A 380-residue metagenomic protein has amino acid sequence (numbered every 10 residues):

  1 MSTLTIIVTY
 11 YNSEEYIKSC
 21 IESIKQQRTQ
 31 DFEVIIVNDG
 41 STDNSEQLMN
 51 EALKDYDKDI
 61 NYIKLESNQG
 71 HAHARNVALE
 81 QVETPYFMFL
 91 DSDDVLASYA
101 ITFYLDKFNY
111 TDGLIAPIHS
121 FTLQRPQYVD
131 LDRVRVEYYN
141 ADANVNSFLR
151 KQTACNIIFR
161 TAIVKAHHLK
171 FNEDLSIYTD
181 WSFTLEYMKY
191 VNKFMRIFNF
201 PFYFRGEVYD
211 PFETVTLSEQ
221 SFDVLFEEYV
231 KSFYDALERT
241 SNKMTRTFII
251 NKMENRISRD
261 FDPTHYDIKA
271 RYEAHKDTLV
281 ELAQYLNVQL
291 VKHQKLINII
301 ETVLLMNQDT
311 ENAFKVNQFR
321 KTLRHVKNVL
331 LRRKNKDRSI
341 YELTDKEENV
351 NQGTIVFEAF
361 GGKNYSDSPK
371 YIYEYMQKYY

Functional and structural regions predicted by a protein language model:
M1-S23: N-proximal low-complexity "stem/linker" segments adjacent to membrane-targeting elements
E22-D31: Short, acidic, metal-binding catalytic loop of nucleotide-sugar glycosyltransferases
N38-Q47, S67: A conserved acidic beta->alpha catalytic loop
L65-V82: Glycine-rich, basic loop-to-helix element that forms the pyrophosphate-binding segment of sugar-nucleotide handling
F87: Short aromatic/hydrophobic "clamp" motif used to bind/position activated sugar donors
Y99-V129: Conserved donor NDP-sugar-binding/catalytic core segment of glycosyltransferases
A143-L225: Conserved nucleotide-sugar donor-binding catalytic segment
P263-S366, K370-Y379: Membrane-interface aromatic/basic loop that binds lipid-linked glycans or pyrophosphate carriers, typified by
